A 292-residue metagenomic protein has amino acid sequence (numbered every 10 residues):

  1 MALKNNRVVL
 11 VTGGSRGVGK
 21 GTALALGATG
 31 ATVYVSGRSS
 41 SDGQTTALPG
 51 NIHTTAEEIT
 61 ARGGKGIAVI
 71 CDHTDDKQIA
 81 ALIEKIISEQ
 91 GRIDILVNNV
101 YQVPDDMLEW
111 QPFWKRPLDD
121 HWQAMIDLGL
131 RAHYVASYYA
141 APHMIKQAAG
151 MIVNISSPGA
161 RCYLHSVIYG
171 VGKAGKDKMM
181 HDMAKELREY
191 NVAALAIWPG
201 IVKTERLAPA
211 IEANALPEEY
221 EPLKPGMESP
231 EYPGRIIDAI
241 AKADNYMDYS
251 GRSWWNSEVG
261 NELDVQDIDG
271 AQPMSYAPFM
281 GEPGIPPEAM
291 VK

Functional and structural regions predicted by a protein language model:
A2-Q90, Q102-P112, D120-H121, V291-K292: Short-chain dehydrogenase/reductase
N6-R7, G64-K65, R92-I93, M144-S157 (+1 more regions): Active-site loop of short-chain dehydrogenase/reductase
V11-T12, N98-Y101, M151-S157, A193-W198 (+1 more regions): Structural signature of the Rossmann-like NAD(P)-dependent dehydrogenase/reductase core
A28, D182-V192, A210, N214 (+1 more regions): Active-site-adjacent segment of SDR/Rossmann-fold oxidoreductases
Q102-D106, W114-H121, M125, M151-E189 (+1 more regions): Catalytic loop of short-chain dehydrogenase/reductase
S137-Y138, H181: A short, exposed helix-loop element centered on a Lys and neighboring polar residues
A196, A213-K292: C-terminal helical subdomain
